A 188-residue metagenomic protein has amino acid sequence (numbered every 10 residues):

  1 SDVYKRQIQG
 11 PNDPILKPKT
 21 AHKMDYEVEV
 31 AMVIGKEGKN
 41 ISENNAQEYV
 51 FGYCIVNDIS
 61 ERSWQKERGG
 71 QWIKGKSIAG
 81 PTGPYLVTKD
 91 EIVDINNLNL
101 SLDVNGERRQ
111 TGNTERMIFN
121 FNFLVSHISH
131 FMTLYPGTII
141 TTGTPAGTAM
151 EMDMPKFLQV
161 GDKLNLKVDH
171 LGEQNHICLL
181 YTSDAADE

Functional and structural regions predicted by a protein language model:
S1, K5-R108, Q159: Active-site microenvironments in enzyme catalytic cores
D2-Y4, Y181-E188: Short, small-residue-biased leader/transition segments that mark boundaries at the very start of proteins
N57, G137, A186: Single, functionally critical "micro-switch" positions that shape active/binding sites and transmembrane helices
R62-S183: Catalytic-pocket segment enriched in acidic/His residues
